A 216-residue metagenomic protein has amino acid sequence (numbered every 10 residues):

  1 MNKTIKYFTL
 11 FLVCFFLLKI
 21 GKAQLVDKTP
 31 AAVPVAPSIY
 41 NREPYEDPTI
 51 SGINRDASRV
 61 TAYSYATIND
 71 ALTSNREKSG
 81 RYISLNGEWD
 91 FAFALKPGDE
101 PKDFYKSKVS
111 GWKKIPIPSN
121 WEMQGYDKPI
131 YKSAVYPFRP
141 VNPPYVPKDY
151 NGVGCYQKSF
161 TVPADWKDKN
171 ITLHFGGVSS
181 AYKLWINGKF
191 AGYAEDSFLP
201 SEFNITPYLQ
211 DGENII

Functional and structural regions predicted by a protein language model:
M1-D27: Bacterial Sec-dependent N-terminal signal peptides
K6-T9, V13-C14, K102, Y136 (+2 more regions): Short non-domain terminal segments
I20, N86, V109-S110, Q157 (+2 more regions): A generic alpha-helix preference that emphasizes hydrophobic side chains
Q24-P137, I215: Accessory carbohydrate-binding/adhesion or oligomerization-edge regions at the termini of glycan-active proteins
D27-A36, N41-P44, T49-G52, N75-R76 (+2 more regions): Accessory beta-strand-rich segments of carbohydrate-active enzymes
K108-S110, K114-P118, F138-V141, A181-K183 (+2 more regions): Glycine-rich loops and low-complexity Gly/Arg-rich segments that provide flexible linkers or classic glycine-based
V135-Y145, Y150: Short glycine/proline-rich turn/loop motifs
